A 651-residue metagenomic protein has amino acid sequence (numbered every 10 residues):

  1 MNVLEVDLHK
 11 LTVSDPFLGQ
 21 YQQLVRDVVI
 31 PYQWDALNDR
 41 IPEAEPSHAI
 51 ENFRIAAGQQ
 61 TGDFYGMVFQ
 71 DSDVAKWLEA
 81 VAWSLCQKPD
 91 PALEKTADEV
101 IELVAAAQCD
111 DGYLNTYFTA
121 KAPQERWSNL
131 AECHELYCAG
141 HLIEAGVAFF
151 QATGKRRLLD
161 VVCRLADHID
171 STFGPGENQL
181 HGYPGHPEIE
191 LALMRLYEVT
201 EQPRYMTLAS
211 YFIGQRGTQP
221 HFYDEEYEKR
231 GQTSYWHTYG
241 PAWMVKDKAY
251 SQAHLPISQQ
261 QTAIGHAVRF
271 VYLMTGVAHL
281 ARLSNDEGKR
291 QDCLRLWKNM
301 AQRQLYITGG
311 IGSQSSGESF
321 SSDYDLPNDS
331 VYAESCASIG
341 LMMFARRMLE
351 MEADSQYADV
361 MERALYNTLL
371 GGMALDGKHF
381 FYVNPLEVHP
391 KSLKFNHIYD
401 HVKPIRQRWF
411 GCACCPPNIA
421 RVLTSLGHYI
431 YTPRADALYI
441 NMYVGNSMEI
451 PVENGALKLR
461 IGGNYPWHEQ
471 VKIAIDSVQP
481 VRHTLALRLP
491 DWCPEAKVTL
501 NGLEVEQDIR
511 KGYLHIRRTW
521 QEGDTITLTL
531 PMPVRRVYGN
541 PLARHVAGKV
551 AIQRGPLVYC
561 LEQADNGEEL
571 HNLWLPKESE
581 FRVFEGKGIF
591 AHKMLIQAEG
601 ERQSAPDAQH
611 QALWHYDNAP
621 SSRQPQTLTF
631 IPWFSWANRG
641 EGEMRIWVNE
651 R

Functional and structural regions predicted by a protein language model:
M1-D73, D98-F118: Low-complexity, Ser/Thr/Pro/Gly-enriched N-terminal "stalk/linker" regions
L4, S47-G66, N115-H134, P184-L196 (+3 more regions): Carbohydrate-binding/catalytic loop surfaces
D15, Q22, R26, W34 (+10 more regions): Hydrophobic core segments within long, regular secondary-structure runs in both alpha- and beta-rich folds
L18, L78-P91, G140-K155, I189-E201 (+6 more regions): Well-ordered alpha-helical scaffold segments within catalytic/enzyme domains
K121-V199: A conserved hydrophobic secondary-structure block that centers on an alpha-helix together with its immediately flanking
A209, C293, S355, D359-N367 (+3 more regions): C-terminal beta-rich recognition modules with glycine/proline-rich loops and embedded aromatic residues
G276-R303, L326-K378, H389: Catalytic-core region of carbohydrate-active enzymes that cleave or remodel glycosidic bonds
C493-I516, R536-L542: Solvent-exposed beta-strand/loop surfaces of large extracellular or lumenal domains
